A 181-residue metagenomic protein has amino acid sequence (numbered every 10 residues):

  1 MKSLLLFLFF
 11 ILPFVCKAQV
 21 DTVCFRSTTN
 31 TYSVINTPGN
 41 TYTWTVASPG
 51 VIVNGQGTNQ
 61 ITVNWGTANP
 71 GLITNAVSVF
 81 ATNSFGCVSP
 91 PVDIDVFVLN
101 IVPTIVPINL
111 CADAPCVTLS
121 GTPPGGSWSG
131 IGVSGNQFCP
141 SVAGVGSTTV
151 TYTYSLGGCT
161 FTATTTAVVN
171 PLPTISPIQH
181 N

Functional and structural regions predicted by a protein language model:
M1-C24: Bacterial Sec-dependent N-terminal signal peptides
C16-N181: Proline- and Ser/Thr-rich low-complexity, intrinsically disordered segments
